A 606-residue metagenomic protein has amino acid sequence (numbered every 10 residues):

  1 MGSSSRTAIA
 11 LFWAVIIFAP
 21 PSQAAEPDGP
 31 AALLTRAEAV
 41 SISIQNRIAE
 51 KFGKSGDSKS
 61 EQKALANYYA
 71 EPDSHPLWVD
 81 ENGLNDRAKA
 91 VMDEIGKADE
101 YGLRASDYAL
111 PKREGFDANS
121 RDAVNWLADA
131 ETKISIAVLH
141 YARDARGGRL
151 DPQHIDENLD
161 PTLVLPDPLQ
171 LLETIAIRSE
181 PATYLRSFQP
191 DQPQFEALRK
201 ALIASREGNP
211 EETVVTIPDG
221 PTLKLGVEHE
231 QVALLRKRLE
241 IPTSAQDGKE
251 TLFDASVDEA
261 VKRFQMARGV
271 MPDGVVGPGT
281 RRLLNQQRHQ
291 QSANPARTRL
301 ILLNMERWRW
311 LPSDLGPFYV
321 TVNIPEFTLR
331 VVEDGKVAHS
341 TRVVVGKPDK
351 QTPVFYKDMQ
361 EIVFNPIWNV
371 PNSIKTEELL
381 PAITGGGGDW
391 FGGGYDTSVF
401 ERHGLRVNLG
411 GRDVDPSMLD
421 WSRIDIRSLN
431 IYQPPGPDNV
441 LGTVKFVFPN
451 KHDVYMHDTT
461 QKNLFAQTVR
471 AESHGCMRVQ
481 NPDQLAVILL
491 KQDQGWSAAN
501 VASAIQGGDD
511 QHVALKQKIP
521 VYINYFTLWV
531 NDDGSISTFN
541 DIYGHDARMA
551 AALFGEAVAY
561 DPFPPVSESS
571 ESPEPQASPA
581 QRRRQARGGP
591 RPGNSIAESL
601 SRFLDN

Functional and structural regions predicted by a protein language model:
M1, A24-D117: Zn2+-dependent metallopeptidase catalytic domains
M1-T7: Positively charged n-region of N-terminal signal peptides that target proteins for export
A8-A19: Bacterial N-terminal signal peptides
A19-P21, V124: Generic alpha-helical structural signal
A24-K63, Y68-A70, T132, I136-L139 (+1 more regions): Well-ordered beta-sheet/strand-loop patches within structured domains
N82-L159: A cross-kingdom signal targeting lumenal/periplasmic-facing segments of multi-pass membrane and secretory-pathway
